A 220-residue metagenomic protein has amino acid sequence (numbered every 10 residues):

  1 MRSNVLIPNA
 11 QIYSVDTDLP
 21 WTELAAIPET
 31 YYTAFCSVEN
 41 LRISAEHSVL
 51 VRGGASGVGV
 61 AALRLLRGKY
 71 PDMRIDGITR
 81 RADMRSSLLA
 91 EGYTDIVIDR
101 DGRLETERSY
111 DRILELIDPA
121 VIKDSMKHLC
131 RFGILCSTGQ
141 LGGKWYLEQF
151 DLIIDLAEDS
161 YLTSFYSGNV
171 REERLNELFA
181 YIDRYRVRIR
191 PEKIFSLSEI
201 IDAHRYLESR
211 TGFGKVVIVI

Functional and structural regions predicted by a protein language model:
M1-S14, L41: Glycine-rich phosphate/adenylate-binding loop and adjacent beta-alpha elements of nucleotide- or dinucleotide-binding
Q11-W21, A45-H47: Glycine/charged-rich beta-loop-alpha catalytic/anionic-binding loops adjacent to active sites
Y13, L50, D76, I134-C136 (+2 more regions): Structural detector of well-ordered beta-strand residues that form the stable sheet scaffold of enzyme domains
L24-R100: Mid-domain Rossmann-like dinucleotide-binding core that forms the NAD(H)/NADP(H) cofactor-binding site
C36, V170-I220: C-terminal hydrophobic helical "lid"/dimerization subdomain of Rossmann-like NAD(P)H-dependent oxidoreductases
L88, A120-R184, I220: Glycine-rich phosphate-binding loop and adjacent beta-alpha segment of Rossmann(oid) nucleotide-cofactor-binding
E105-I113: A short acidic, Gly/Pro-enriched loop at the edge of an enzyme's catalytic core that lines a small-molecule cofactor
I113-L114, C136: N-terminal Rossmann-like NAD(P) cofactor-binding module of classical short-chain dehydrogenase/reductase
